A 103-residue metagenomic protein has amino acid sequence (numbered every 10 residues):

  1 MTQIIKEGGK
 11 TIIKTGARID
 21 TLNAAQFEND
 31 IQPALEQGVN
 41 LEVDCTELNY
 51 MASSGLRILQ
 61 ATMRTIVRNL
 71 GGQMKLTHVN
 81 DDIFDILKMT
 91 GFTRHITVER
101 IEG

Functional and structural regions predicted by a protein language model:
M1-K14: Short beta-strand/loop segment at the start of cytosolic alpha/beta domains
T21-H95: Amphipathic alpha-helical interaction surfaces in cytosolic regulatory modules
T97-E102: Short acidic-hydrophobic, aromatic-tinged amphipathic segments that line or gate anion-handling sites
